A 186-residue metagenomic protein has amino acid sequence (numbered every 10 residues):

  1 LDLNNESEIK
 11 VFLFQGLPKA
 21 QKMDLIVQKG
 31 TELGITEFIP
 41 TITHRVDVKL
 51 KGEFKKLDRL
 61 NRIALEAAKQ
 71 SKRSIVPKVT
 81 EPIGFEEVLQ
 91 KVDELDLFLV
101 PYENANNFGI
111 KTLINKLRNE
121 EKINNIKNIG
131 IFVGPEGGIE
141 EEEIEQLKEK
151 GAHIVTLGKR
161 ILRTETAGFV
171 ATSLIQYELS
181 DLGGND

Functional and structural regions predicted by a protein language model:
D2-V100: RNA substrate-binding interface of SAM-dependent RNA methyltransferases
Q15, V133-P135, K159: Short glycine-centered, acidic/aromatic-flanked micro-motifs in structured strand/loop junctions that mark active-site
L17, N104, P135, E165-T166: Conserved residues at beta->alpha junctions
K22, G84, G138, T166-A167: Residue-level recognition of oxygen-bearing side chains
Q28, E53-K55, L113-K116, E145-L147 (+1 more regions): Short, glycine/charged-enriched secondary-structure capping and boundary segments
G84, N106-F108, L162: Short acidic loop-to-helix transition motifs that present clustered carboxylates
D96-I144, A152-V155: Active-site/ligand-binding-proximal alpha/beta "capping" segment
E140-D186: Structured adenosyl-cofactor binding patch, chiefly the S-adenosyl-L-methionine
